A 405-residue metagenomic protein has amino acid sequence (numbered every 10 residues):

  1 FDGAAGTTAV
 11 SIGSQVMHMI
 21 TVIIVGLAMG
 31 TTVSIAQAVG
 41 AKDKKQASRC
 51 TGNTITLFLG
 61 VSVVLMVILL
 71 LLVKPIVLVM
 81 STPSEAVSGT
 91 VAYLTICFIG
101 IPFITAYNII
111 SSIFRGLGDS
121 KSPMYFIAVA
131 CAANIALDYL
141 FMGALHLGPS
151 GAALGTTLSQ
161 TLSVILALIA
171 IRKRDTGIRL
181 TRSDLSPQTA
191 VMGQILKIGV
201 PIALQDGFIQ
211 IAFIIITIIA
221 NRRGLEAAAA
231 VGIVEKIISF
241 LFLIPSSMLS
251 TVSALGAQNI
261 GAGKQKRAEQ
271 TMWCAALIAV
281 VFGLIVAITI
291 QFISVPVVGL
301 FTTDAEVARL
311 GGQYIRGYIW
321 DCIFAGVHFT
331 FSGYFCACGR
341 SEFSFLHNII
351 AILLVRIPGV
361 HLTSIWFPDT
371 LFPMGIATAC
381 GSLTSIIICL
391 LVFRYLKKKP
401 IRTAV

Functional and structural regions predicted by a protein language model:
F1-T8, V77-S84, L140-L147, G207-V234 (+4 more regions): Helix-terminus/linker motif at the lipid-water interface of multi-pass membrane proteins
A4-Q15, T90, L94, A153 (+3 more regions): Small-residue hotspots at the loop-to-helix junctions and early N-terminal turns of transmembrane alpha-helices
G6, M19, I23-V25, M29 (+14 more regions): Hydrophobic alpha-helical transmembrane segments of integral membrane proteins, especially multi-pass transporters
T7-V67, I104-P123, A230-S294, A325-S344: Small-residue-rich hydrophobic transmembrane alpha-helices
A28, C97-R115, P123-C131, A152-A167 (+5 more regions): Short runs within selected transmembrane alpha-helices of multi-pass transporters and secretion channels
I35-G100, A144-V200, G256-D321, T363-V405: Short alpha-helical transmembrane segments in multi-pass integral membrane proteins
V67, P75, I109-I113, A132-L140 (+7 more regions): Alpha-helical transmembrane segments of multipass membrane proteins
I96, A130, S159-S163, A167 (+2 more regions): Transmembrane helical elements of multi-pass membrane transporters/channels
